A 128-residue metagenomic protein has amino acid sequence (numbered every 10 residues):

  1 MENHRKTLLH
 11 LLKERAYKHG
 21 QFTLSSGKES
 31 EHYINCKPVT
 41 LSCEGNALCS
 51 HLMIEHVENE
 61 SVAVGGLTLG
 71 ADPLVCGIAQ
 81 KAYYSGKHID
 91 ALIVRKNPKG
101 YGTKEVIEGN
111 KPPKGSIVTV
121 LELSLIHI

Functional and structural regions predicted by a protein language model:
M1-E60, P113: Active-site-facing substrate-recognition patch
G27, V64, A91: Conserved hydrophobic/aromatic pocket- or pore-lining residues that grip, position, or stack substrates in active sites
T40-C43, D72, Y101: Loop/helix-junction capping segments adjacent to catalytic residues or to phosphate/diphosphate-binding pockets
G45, G65-G66, G100-G102: Glycine-centered small-residue hotspots that permit tight backbone geometry or close packing
S61-G70: Short glycine-rich phosphate-binding loop at a beta-alpha junction
V75-T119: Short, glycine/charge-rich flexible loops or terminal/linker lids adjacent to PRPP-binding catalytic cores
L121-S124: Active-site metal-binding loops of divalent metal-dependent hydrolases
I126-I128: Conserved small/polar residues in nucleotide/adenosyl-binding loops
